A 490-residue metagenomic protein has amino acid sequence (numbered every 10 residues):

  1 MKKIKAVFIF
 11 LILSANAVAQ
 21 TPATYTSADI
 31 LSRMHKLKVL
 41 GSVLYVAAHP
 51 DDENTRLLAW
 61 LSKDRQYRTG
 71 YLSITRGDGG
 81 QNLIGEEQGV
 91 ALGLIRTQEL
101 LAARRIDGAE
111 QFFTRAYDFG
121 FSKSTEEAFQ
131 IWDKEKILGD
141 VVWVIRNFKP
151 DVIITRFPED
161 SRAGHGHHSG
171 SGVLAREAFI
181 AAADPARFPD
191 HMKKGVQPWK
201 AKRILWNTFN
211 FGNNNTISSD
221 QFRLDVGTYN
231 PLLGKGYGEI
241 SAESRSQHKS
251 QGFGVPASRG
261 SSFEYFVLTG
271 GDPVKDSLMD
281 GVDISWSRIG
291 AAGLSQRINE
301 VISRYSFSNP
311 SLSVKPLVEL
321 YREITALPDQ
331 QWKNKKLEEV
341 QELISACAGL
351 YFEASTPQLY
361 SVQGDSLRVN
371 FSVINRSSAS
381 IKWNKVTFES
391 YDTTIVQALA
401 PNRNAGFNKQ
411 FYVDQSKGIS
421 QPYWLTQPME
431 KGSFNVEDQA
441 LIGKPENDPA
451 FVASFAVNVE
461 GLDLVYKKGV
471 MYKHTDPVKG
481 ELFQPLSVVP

Functional and structural regions predicted by a protein language model:
M1-T21: Bacterial Sec-dependent N-terminal signal peptides
A6, A19-L44, S124-A128, K134-F352: Metal-dependent de-N-acetylase/amidase catalytic core
Q20-N147, S169, R176-I180: Active-site rim/loop-helix segments in enzyme catalytic domains that contact anionic ligands
Y321-G364, Y391, Y472-P490: Low-complexity, acidic Ser/Thr/Pro/Gly-rich terminal tails and inter-domain linkers that flank the onset of structured
V373-S377: Asparagine-centered strand-capping/turn motif at beta-strand->loop junctions
T387-T394: Short, solvent-exposed loop/linker segments at beta-strand-coil boundaries, enriched for Pro/Gly and Ser/Thr
N402-G469: Eukaryote-biased detector of low-complexity, proline/serine/threonine-rich segments and adjacent exposed loops
